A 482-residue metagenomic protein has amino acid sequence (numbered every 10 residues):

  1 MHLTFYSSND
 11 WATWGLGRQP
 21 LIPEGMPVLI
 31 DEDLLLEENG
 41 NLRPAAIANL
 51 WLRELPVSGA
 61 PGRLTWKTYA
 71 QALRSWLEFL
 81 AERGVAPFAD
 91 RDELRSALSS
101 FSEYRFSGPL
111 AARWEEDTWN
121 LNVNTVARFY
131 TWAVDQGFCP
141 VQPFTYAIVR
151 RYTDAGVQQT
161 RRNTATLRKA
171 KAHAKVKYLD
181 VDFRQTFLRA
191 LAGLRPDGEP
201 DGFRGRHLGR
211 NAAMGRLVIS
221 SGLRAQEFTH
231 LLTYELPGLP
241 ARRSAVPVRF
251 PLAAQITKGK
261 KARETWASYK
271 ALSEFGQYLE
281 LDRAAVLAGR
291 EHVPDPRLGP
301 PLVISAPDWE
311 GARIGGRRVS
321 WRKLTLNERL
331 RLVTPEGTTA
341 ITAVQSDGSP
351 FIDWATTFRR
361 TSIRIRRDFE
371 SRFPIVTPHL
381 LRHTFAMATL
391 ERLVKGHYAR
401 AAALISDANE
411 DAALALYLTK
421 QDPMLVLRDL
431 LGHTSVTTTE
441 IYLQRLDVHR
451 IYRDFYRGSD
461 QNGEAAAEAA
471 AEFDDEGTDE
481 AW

Functional and structural regions predicted by a protein language model:
A48-W66, Q71-R162, L194, G198-D201: N-terminal core-binding DNA-recognition domain of tyrosine recombinases/integrases
Q136-P140, V218-A245: Short, charged phosphate-coordinating catalytic segments
Q158-H207, F250, G259, Y269-G276: Long, amphipathic, Lys/Arg-enriched alpha-helical "connector/arm" segment
R189-A225, Q421-P423: Basic, Lys/Arg- and aromatic-enriched nucleic-acid-binding interface segment
D201, T334, R359-D429: Short, basic (Lys/Arg/His-rich) helix/loop patches that form interaction surfaces in the mid-to-C-terminal regions
H230-L332: Conserved tyrosine-mediated DNA breakage-rejoining catalytic core shared by Y-recombinases
R242-A245, F250-A254, T377, A403-L446 (+1 more regions): Short functional hotspots where side chains directly engage DNA or cofactors
T437, R450-Y452, Y456-W482: C-terminal secondary-structure termini that scaffold catalytic or DNA-interacting sites
